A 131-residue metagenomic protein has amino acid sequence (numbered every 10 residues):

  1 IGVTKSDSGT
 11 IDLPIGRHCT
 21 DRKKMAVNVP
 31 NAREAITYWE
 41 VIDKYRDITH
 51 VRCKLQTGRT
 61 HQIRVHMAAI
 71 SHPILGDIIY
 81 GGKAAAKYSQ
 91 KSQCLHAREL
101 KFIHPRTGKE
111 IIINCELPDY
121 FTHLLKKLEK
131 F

Functional and structural regions predicted by a protein language model:
I1-F131: RNA pseudouridine synthases
